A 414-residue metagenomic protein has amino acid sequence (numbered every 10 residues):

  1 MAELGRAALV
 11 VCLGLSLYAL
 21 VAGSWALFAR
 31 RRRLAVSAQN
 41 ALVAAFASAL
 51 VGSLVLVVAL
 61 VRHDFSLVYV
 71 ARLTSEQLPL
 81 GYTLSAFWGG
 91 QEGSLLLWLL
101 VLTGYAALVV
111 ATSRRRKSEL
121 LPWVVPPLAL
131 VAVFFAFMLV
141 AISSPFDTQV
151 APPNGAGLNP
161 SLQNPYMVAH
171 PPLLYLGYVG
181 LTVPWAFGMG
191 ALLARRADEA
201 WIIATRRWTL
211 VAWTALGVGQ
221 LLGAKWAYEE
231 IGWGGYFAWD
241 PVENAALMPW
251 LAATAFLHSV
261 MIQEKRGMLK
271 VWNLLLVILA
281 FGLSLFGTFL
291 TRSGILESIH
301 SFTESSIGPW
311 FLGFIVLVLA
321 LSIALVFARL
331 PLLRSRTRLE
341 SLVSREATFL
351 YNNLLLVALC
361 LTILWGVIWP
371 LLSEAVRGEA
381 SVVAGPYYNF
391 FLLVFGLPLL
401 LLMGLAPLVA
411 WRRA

Functional and structural regions predicted by a protein language model:
M1-R412: Polytopic transmembrane helical bundles with strong interfacial aromatic enrichment
